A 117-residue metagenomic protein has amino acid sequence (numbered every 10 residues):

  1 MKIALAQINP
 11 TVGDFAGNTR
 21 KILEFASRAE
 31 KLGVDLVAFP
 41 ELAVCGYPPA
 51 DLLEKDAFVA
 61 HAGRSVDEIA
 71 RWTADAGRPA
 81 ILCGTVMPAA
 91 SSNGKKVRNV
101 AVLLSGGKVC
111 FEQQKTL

Functional and structural regions predicted by a protein language model:
M1-D14, V100, E112-K115: Active-site-proximal beta-strand elements of phosphoester/diester hydrolases
K2, E30-G33, G77, V97: Short loop/turn motifs at secondary-structure junctions
A6, F39-P40, G84, L104: Generic beta-strand/beta-sheet core signal
N9-L23, A60: N-terminal phosphate-binding loop and adjacent alpha-helix
V12-G13, C45-Y47, A89-S91: Flexible loop/turn segments at secondary-structure boundaries
N18, A29-L52, L82: Active-site beta-strand/loop signature of hydrolases that rely on acidic residues for catalysis
A26-A29, T73: Hydrophobic pocket-lining residues that define ligand/cofactor binding sites across diverse proteins
A57-L117: Catalytic-core segment of enzymes that process non-peptidic bonds
